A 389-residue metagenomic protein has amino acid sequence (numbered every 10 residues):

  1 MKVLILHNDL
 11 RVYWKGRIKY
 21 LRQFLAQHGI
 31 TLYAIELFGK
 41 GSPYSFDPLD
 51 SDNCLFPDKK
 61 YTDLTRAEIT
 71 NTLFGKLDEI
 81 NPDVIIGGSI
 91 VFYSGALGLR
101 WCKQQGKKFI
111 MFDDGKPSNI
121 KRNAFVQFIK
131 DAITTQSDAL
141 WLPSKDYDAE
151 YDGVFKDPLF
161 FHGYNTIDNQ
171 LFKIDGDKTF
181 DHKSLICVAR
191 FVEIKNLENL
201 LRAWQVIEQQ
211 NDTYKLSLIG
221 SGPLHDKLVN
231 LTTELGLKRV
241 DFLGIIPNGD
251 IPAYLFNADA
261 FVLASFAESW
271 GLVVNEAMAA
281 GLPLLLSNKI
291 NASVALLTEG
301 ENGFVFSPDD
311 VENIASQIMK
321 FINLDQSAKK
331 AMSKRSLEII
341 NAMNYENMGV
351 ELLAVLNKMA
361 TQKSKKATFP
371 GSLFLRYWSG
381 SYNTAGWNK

Functional and structural regions predicted by a protein language model:
L4-L6, K178-W204, S217: Conserved donor-binding/catalytic core segment of Leloir-type glycosyltransferases
L10, K107-A124, D138-A139: A short, histidine- and acid-enriched strand-loop-helix "catalytic/donor-clamping" loop that lines the nucleotide-sugar
D131, T135-I174: Donor nucleotide-sugar binding/catalytic pocket of nucleotide-sugar-dependent glycosyltransferases
V229-I246: Nucleotide-activated donor-binding/catalytic signature segment of Leloir-type glycosyltransferases, i.e., the conserved
I245-I246, A253-A258: Short alpha-helical donor nucleotide-sugar binding micro-motif in glycosyltransferases
F266: Aromatic "clamp/platform" in nucleotide-sugar-dependent glycosyltransferases that forms part of the donor/acceptor
P283-S287: Short hydrophobic beta-strand element within catalytic cores of glycosyltransferases and related nucleotide-activated
T298-G300, F304-V311, K320-Q326: Conserved acidic donor-binding segment of nucleotide-sugar-dependent glycosyltransferases
